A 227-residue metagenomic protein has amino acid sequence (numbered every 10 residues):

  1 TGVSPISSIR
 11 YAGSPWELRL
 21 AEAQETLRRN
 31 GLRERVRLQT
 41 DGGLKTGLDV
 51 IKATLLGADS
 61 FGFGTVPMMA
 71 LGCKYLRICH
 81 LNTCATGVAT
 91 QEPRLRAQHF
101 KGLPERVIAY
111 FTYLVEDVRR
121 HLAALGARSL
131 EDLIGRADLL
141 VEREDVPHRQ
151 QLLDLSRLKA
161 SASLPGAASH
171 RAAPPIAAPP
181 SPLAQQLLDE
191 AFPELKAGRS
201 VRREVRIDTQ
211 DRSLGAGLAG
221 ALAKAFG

Functional and structural regions predicted by a protein language model:
T1-Q98, G215, A219-G220, A225-G227: Glycine-rich phosphate/ribose-binding loops and adjacent secondary-structure elements that form binding surfaces
T1-R28, S163-G227: Non-catalytic terminal/interface segments that mediate subunit docking, oligomerization, and allosteric communication
I9-W16, G43, K74-R77, A97-T112 (+3 more regions): Hydrophobic alpha-helical scaffolding
D41, D49, D59, D117 (+6 more regions): Acidic-enriched, low-complexity/disordered segments with a strong bias for Aspartate over Glutamate
G57-S60, G64-P147: Mobile "lid/hinge" segments at catalytic clefts and subdomain interfaces of large enzymes
L81, V115, A127-E131, L152-L155 (+5 more regions): Alpha-helix initiation and N-capping motif
A127-P182: Terminal amphipathic helices with adjacent charged low-complexity linkers/tails
